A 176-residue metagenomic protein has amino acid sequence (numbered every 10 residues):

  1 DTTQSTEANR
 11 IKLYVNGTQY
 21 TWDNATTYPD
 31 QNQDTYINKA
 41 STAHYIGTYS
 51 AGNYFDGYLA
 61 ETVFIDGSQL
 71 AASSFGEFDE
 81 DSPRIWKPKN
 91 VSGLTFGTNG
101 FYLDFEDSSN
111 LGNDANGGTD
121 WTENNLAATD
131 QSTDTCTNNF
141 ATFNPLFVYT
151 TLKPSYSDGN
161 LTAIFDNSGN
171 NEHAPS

Functional and structural regions predicted by a protein language model:
D1-T3, I11-L13: Short tryptophan-centered beta-strand motifs in secreted/extracellular beta-sheet-rich domains of glycan-recognition
S5-E7, Q19-Y28, A51, Y58-F143: Extended recognition patches within non-cytosolic domains
T21-A43: Predominantly extracellular beta-rich ligand-binding scaffolds that present long acidic/polar faces for carbohydrate
T35-L59: Extracellular glycan-interaction patches encoded by glycine-rich segments
A43-H44, G100-F101, P145, G159-I164: Short Gly/Ser/Thr-biased coil->beta-strand turn/linker motifs that build repetitive extracellular beta-solenoid/fiber
Y45-I46, L103, P154: Bulky hydrophobic/aromatic "packing anchor" residues in well-ordered structure
T137-N160: Predominantly extracellular/luminal regions of secreted and cell-surface proteins, especially disulfide-bonded
L161-S176: Secreted extracellular polysaccharide-interacting domains
